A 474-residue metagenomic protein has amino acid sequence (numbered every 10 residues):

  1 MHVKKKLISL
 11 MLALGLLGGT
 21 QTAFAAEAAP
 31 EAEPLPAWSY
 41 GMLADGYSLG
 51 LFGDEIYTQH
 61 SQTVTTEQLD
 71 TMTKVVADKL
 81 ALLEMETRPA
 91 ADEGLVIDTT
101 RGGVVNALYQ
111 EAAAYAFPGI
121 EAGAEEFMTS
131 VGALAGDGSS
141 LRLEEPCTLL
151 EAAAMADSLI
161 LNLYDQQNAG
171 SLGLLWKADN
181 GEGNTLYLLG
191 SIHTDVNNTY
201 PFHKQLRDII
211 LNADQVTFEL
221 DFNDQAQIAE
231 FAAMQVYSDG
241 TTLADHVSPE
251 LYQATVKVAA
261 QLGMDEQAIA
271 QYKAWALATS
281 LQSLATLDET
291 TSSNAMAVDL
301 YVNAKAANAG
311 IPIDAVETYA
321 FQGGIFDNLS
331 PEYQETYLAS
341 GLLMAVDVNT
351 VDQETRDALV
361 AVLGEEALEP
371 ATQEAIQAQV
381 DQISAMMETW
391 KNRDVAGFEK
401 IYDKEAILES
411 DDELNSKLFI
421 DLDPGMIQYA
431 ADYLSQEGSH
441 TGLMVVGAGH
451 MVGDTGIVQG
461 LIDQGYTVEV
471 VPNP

Functional and structural regions predicted by a protein language model:
H2-A25: Sec-dependent N-terminal signal peptides of Gram-positive bacterial secreted proteins and lipoproteins
A26-A77, E86-A122, L134-L159: Extracytoplasmic Gram-positive cell-surface binding/anchoring modules and repeats
Y40-L43, T66, D70-K74, R101 (+14 more regions): Extracytoplasmic/secreted envelope proteins and their assembly/folding machinery, especially bacterial periplasmic
S48-L51, K74-L82, Y109-A113, T129-A133 (+12 more regions): Sec-exported extracytoplasmic/periplasmic mature domains
L149-Q166, E469-P474: A recurrent domain-boundary module in secreted/ectodomain proteins
S171-G173: Catalytic cores of RNA-modifying enzymes
K177-L414: Structured, acidic catalytic/metal-binding patches in enzyme active sites
I407-P474: A cross-kingdom marker for long, charged
